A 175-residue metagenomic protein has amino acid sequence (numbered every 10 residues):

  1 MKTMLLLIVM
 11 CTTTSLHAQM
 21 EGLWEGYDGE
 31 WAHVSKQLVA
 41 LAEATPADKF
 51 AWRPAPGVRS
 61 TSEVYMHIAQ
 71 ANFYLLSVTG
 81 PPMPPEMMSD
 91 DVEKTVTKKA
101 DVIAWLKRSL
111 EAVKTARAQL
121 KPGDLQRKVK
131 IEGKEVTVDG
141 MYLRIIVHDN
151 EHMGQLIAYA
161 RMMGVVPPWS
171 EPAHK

Functional and structural regions predicted by a protein language model:
T3-T14: Sec-dependent N-terminal signal peptides
L16-M20: Boundary at the C-terminal end of the N-terminal hydrophobic targeting segment
D28-A32, K36-V39, A47-D91, K130-K175: Short, contiguous alpha-helical
Q37-A42, L76, A112, A116-R117: Well-ordered alpha-helical scaffold segments within catalytic/enzyme domains
A44, H67-Q70, R108, Q119: Residues within well-ordered alpha-helical secondary structure of globular protein domains
K94-V129, V136-H148: Acidic/histidine-rich alpha-helical segments that form the ligand environment of transition-metal centers
